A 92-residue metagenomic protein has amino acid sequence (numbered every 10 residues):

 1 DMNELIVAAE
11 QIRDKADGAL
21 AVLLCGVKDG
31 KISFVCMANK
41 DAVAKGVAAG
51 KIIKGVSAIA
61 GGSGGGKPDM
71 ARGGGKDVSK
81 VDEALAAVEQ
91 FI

Functional and structural regions predicted by a protein language model:
D1-I92: Glycine-rich, acidic loop segments that terminate in or are immediately followed by a histidine
